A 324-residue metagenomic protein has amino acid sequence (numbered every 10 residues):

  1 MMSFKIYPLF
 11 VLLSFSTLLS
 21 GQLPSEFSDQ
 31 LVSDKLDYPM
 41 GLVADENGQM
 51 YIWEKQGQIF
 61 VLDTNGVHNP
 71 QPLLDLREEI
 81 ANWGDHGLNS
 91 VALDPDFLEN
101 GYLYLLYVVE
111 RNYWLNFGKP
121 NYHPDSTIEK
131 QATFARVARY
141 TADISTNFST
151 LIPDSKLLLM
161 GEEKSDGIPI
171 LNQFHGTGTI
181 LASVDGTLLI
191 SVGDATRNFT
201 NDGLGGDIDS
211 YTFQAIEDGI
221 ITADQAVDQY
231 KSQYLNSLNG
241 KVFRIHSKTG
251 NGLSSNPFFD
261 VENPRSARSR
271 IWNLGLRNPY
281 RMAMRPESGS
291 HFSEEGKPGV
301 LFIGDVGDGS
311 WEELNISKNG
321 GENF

Functional and structural regions predicted by a protein language model:
S14-L18: N-terminal signal peptide c-region/cleavage motif recognized by signal peptidases
Q22-D37, L151-L157: A short helix->beta-strand "capping" segment at the edge of beta-propeller domains
L31-D37, L73-W83, M160-E163, I170-N172 (+1 more regions): Surface loop/turn motifs at the tips and blade-to-blade linkers of beta-strand repeat domains
L31-G57: Beta-strand-rich domains and repeat architectures in extracellular enzymes and scaffolds, especially beta-propellers
M40-V43, A92, L181, A283: Conserved beta-strand position repeated across blades of beta-propeller domains
Y51-L74, S145-T150: Beta-propeller domains
K55-G57, L98-F324: Surface loops at the rim/top face of extracytoplasmic beta-rich domains
H68-D94: Blade-loop segments of beta-propeller domains
